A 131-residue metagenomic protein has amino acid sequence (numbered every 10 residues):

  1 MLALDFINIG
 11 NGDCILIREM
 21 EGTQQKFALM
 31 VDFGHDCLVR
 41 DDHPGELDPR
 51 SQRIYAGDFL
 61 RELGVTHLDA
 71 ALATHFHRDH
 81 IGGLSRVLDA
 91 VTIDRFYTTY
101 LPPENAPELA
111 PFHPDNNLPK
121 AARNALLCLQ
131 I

Functional and structural regions predicted by a protein language model:
M1-E62, T66: Conserved beta-strand hairpin/beta-sheet module of binuclear metal-dependent hydrolase folds, prominently
M1-L4, I81-I131: Flexible, acidic/histidine-containing loops and adjacent segments that form or flank the divalent-metal
D13, L38, D79-H80, N105-A106: Flexible loop/turn segments at secondary-structure boundaries
L29-V31, L72, Y97: Structural motif
D32-D36, F76, Y100-L101: Active-site metal-binding loops of divalent metal-dependent hydrolases
H67-L68, I93: Local beta-strand N-terminus motif with an aromatic residue
L68-D79: Metallo-beta-lactamase
